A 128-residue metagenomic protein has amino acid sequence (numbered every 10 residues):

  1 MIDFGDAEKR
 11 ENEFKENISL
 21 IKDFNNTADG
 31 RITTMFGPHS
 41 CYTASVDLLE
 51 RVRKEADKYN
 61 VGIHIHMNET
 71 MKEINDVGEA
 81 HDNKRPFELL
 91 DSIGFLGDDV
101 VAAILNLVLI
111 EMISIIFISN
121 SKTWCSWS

Functional and structural regions predicted by a protein language model:
M1-L105: Metal-coordinating catalytic core of metallo-dependent amide/deamination hydrolases
F95-S128: Active-site-adjacent C-terminal substructures of enzyme catalytic domains
